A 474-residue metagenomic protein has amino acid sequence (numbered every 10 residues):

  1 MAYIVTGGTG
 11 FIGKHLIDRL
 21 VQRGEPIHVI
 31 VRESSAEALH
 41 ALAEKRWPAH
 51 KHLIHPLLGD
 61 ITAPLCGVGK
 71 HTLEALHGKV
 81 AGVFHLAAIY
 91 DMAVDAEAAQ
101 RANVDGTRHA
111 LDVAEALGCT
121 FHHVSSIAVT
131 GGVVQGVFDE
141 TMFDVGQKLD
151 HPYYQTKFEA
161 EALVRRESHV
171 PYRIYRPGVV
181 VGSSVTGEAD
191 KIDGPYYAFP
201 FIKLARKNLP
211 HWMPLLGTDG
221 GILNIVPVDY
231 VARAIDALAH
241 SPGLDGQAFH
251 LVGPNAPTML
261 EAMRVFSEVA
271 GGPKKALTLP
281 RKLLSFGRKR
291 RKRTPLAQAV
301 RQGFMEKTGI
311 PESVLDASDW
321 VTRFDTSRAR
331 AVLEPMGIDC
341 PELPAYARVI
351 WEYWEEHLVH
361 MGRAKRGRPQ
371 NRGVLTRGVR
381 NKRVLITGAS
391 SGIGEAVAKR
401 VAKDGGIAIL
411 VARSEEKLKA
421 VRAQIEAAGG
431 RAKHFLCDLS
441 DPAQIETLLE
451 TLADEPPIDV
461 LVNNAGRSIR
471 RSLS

Functional and structural regions predicted by a protein language model:
T9, S390-S391: Conserved glycine-rich cofactor-binding loop
R19, V31, S267, S313-L315 (+1 more regions): Amphipathic terminal alpha-helices
E25-A36, G406-A420: Conserved glycine-rich Rossmann-like NAD(P)H-binding loop of the short-chain dehydrogenase/reductase
H50, I54-D105, E455, R467-L473: NAD(P)H-binding glycine-rich loop region in Rossmannoid oxidoreductase-like domains and their noncatalytic homologs
I61-G67, E416, L436-T447: The beta1-alpha1 cofactor-binding region of Rossmann-like NAD(H)/NADP(H)-dependent oxidoreductases
G82-A87, A93-R101, D105-P152, R173: Conserved Rossmann-fold NAD(P)-dependent oxidoreductase catalytic core, especially the SDR/UDP-sugar
K148-R176: Active-site Tyr-X1-5-Lys
L238-E312, R328-V332, Y346, W351-W354 (+1 more regions): Mid/C-terminal beta-alpha module of Rossmann-like enzyme folds, strongest in SDR-family dehydrogenases/epimerases
